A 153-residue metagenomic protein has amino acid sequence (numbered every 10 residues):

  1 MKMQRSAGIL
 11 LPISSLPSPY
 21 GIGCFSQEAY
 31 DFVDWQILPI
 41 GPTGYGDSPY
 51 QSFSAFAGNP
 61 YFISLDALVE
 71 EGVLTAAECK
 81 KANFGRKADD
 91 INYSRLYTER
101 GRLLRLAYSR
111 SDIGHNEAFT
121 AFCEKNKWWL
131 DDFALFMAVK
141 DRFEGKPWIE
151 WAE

Functional and structural regions predicted by a protein language model:
K2-E153: Acidic/aromatic-lined carbohydrate-recognition and catalytic surfaces of CAZymes acting on diverse glycans
